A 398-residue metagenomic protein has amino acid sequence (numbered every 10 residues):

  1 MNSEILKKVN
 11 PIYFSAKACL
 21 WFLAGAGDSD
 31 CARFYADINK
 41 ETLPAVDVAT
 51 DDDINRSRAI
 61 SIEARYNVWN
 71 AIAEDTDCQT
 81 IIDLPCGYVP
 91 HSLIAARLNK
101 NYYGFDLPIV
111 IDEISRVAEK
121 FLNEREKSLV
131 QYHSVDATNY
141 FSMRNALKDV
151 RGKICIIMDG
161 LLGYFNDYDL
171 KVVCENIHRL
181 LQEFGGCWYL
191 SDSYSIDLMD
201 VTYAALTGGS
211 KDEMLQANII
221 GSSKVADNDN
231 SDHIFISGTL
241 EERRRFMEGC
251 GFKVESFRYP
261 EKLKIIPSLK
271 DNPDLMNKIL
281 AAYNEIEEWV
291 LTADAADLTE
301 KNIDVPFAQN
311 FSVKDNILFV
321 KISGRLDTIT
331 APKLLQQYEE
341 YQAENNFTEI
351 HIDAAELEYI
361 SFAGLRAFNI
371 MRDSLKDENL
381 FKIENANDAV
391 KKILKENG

Functional and structural regions predicted by a protein language model:
M1-H133, F141, V150: Rossmann-like AdoMet
I156-I157: A conserved beta-strand element that flanks and buttresses the S-adenosyl-L-methionine
G163-Y164, I360: A short His-aromatic
Y164-I177: A short, conserved alpha-helix within the catalytic core of class I
L181-D197: Conserved beta-strand signature within the Rossmann-like core of class I S-adenosyl-L-methionine
C187, R325-G398: Amphipathic alpha-helical interaction surfaces in cytosolic regulatory modules
M199-I303: Rossmann-like AdoMet/SAM-dependent catalytic core
E300-Q336: STAS-typified acidic loop motif
